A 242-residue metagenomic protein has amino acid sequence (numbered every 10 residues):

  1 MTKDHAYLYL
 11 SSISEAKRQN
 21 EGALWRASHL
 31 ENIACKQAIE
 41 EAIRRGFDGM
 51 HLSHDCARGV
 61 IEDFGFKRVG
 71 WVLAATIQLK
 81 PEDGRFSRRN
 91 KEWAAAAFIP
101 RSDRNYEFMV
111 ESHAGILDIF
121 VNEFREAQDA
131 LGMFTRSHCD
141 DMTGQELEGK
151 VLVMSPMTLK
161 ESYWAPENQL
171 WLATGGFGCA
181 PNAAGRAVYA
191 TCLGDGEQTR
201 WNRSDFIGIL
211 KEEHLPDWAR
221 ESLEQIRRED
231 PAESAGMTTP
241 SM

Functional and structural regions predicted by a protein language model:
M1-S241: Gram-negative host-targeted secretion-system effectors, predominantly Type III and Type IV, recognized via long
